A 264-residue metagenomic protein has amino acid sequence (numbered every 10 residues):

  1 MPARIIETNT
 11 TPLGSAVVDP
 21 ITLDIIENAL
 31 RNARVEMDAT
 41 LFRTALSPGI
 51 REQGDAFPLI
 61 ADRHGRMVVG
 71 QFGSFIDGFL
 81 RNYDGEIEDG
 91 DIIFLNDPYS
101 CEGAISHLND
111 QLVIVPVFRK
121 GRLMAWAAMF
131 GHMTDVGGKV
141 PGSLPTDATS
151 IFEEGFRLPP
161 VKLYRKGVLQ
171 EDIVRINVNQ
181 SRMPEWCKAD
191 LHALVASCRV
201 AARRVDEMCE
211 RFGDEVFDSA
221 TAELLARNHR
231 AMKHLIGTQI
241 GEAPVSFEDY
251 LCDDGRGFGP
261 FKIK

Functional and structural regions predicted by a protein language model:
A3-I26, E154-K233: N-terminal leader/propeptide and maturation segments of large enzyme subunits in energy/redox metabolism and hydrolases
A29-Q53, F94, P98-E102: Short, basic/aromatic recognition patches
E52-D55, N109-Q111: Short, small/polar residue-rich loop motifs at catalytic or cofactor-binding pockets
A61-G70, D77-P98: Regulatory sensory and allosteric helical modules in signal-transduction proteins and certain transcription factors
R66-G78, V216-P244: Amphipathic alpha-helical
S74-D84, L112, A127-R165: Extended active-site and interfacial segments that coordinate phosphate-rich ligands in large catalytic machineries
D110-K120, A128, K264: A short, hydrophobic, proline-anchored segment that marks a local hinge/packing element in signaling and regulatory
E242-K264: Flexible, glycine/threonine-enriched loop-and-boundary segments that flank and lead into catalytic domains of large
